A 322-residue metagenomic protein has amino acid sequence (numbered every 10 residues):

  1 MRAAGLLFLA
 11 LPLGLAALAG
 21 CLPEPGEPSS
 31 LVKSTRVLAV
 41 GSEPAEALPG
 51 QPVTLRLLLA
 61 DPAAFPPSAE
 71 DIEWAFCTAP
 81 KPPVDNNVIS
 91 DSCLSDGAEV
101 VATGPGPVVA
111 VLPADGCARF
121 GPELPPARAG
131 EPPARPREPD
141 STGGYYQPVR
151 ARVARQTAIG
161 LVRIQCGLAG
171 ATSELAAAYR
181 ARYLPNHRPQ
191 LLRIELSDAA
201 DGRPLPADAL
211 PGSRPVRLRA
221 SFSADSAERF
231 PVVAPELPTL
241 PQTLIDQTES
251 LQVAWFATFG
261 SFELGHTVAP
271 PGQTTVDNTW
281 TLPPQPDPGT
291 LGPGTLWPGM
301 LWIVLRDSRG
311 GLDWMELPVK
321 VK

Functional and structural regions predicted by a protein language model:
L7-A19: Bacterial N-terminal signal peptides
C21-P25: Bacterial signal peptide processing site
S29-T54: Post-signal peptide N-terminal segment of mature Sec-exported envelope proteins
A45-D61, G202-L240: Contiguous beta-strand segments within globular domains
P66-E73, E249-A254: Solvent-exposed loop segments of extracellular immunoglobulin-like
K81-P132, P235-P298, R306, G311 (+1 more regions): Exoplasmic/lumenal beta-rich domain surfaces
A151-V153, I303-D307: Conserved structural position at the C-terminal beta-strand of extracellular beta-sandwich adhesion modules
T157-C166, D313-K320: Edge beta-strands of extracellular beta-sandwich domains
